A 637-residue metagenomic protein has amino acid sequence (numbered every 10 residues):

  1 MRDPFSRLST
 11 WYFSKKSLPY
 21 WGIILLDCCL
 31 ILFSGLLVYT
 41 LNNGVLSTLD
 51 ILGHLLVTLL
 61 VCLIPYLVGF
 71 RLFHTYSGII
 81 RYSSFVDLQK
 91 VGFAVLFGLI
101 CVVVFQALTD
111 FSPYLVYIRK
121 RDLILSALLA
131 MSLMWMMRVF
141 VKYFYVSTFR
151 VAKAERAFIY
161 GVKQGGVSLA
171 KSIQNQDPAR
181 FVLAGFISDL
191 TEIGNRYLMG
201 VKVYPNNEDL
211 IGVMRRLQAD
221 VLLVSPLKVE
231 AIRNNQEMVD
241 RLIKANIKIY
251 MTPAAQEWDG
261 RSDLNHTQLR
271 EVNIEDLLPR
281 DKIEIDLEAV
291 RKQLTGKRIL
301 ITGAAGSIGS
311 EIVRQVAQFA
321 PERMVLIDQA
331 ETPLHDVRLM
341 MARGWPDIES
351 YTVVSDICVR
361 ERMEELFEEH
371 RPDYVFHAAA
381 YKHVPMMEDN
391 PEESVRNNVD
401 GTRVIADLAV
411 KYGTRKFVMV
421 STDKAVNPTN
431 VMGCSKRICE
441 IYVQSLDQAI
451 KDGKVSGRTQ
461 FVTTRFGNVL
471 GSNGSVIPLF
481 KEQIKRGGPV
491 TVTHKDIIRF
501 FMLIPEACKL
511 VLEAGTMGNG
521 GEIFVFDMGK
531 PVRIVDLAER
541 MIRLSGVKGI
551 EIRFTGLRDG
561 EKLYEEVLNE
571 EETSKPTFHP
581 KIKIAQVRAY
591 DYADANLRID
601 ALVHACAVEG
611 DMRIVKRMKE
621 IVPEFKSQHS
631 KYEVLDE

Functional and structural regions predicted by a protein language model:
M1-K153, F181, Y197, D220 (+2 more regions): Signature of alpha-helical transmembrane segments in polytopic membrane proteins
D3-F5, N235-R298, V410: Flexible, Lys/Arg-rich cytosolic regulatory linkers and terminal tails that connect or flank
L36, L41, V45-S47, V141-W258 (+4 more regions): A solvent-exposed beta-alpha-beta segment
R233-Y250, R323-A330, E369, D389-K416: NAD(P)-cofactor binding segment of oxidoreductase domains
N246, A289-Q293, S445-E637: Strand-loop microenvironment adjacent to phosphate/nucleotide-handling motifs in alpha/beta enzyme folds
D259-R261, H377, H383-V384, E388-I441 (+2 more regions): Conserved Rossmann-fold NAD(P)-dependent oxidoreductase catalytic core, especially the SDR/UDP-sugar
I299-A317: N-terminal Rossmann NAD(P)H-binding glycine-rich loop of SDR-like oxidoreductase domains
V354-Y374: Conserved Rossmann-fold cofactor-binding substructure of NAD(P)-dependent oxidoreductases
